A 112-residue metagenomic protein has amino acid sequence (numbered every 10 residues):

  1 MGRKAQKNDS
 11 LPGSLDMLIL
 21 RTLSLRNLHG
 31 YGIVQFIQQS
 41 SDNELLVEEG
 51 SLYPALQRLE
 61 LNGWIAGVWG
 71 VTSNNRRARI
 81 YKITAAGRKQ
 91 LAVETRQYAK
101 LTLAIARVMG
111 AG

Functional and structural regions predicted by a protein language model:
M1-K7: Short, intrinsically disordered or compositionally biased N-terminal tails of bacterial proteins
K7-S51: N-terminal helix-turn-helix DNA-binding core of bacterial DNA-binding proteins
P12, E44-L45, L56, Q90 (+1 more regions): Residue-level recognition of hydrophobic positions within alpha-helical transmembrane segments
L52-L59: Basic amphipathic alpha-helical segments that dock to polyanions
E60-R77, K82: Beta-hairpin "wing" of winged helix-turn-helix
I83-G87: Accessory beta->alpha helical hairpin/"wing" motif in late/C-terminal subdomains of nucleic-acid enzymes
R88-G112: Amphipathic alpha-helical dimerization/coiled-coil segments that flank or bridge DNA-binding/regulatory modules
